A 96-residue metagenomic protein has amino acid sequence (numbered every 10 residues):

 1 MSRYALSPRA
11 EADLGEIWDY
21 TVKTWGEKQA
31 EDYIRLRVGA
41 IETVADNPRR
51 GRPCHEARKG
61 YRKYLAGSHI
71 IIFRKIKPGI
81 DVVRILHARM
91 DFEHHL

Functional and structural regions predicted by a protein language model:
M1-R3, L96: Small, basic N-terminal interaction modules of short regulatory proteins
R3-H55, Y61: Basic, Lys/Arg-enriched alpha-helical interface segments
R49-G79: Basic/aromatic recognition patch in beta-strand/loop cores that engages polyanionic ligands
H69, R74-L96: Enriched for short, Lys/Arg-rich terminal
